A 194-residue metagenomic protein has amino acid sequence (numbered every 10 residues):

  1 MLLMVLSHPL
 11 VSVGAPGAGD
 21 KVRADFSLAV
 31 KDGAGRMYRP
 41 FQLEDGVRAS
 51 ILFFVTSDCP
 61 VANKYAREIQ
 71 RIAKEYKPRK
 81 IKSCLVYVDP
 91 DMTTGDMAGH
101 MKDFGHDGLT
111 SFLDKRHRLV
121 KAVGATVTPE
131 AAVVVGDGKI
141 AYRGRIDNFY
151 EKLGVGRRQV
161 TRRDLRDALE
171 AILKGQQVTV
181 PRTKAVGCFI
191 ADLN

Functional and structural regions predicted by a protein language model:
M1-P9: Bacterial N-terminal signal peptides
P9-S27: N-proximal helix/coil linker or "cap" segments that precede and/or mark the start of modular domains
L28-S50: A short beta-strand-turn-helix
L43-N63, L169: Short active-site neighborhood of thiol/selenol oxidoreductases, capturing the structured segment around
T56-R67, P90, A131, C188-A191: Short, thiol/selenol-centered motifs that function as redox-active sites or metal-ligating centers
N63-F104, L113-A122: Structural microenvironment flanking redox-active thiols in thiol-disulfide oxidoreductases
M101-R143: Short, internal strand/loop/helix patches that form the active-site neighborhood or redox-interaction surface
V135-N194: Thiol-/selenol-based redox modules, centered on thioredoxin-like and closely related oxidoreductase domains
